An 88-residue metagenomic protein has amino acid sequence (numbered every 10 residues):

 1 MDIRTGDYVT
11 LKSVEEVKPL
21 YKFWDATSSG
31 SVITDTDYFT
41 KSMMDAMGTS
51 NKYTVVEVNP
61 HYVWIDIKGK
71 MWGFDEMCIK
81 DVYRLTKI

Functional and structural regions predicted by a protein language model:
D7, E16, S29, D81-R84: Terminal low-complexity, poorly structured segments
V14, S29-V32, N51, V55 (+1 more regions): Compositionally biased regions
E16-M44: Short, Lys/Arg- and Gly-enriched loop/turn segments at beta-strand edges
M44-T49, V56-I88: Intrinsically disordered, low-complexity, charged/polar segments
